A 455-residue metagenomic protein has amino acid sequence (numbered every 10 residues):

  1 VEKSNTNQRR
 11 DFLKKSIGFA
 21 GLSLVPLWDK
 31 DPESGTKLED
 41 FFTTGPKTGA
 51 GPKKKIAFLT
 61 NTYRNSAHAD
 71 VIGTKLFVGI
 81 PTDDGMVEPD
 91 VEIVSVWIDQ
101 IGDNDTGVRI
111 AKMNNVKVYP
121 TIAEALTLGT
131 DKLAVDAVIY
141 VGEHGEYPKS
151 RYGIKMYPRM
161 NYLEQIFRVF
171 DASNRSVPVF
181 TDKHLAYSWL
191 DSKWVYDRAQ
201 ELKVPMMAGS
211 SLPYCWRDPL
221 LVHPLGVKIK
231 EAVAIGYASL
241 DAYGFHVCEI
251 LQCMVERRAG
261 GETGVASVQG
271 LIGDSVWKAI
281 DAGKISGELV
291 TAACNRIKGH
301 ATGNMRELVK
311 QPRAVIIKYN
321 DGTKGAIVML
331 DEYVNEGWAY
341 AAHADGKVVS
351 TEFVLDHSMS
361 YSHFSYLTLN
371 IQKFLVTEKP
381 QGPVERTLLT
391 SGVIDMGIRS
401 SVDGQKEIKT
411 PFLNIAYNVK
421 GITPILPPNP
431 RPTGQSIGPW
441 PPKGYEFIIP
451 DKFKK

Functional and structural regions predicted by a protein language model:
V1-Q8, P32-T36: N-terminal secretory signal peptides
D11-G35: N-terminal export signals
L24-P26, K37, F41-G45, G49 (+2 more regions): C-terminal helix-rich "cap/oligomerization" subdomain common to oxidoreductases
F41-M113, A232: N-terminal Rossmann-like dinucleotide-binding module
N114-V135, V141-Y147, Y162: A structured beta-alpha segment of the ubiquitous adenosine-cofactor-binding alpha/beta core
E143-P213: Beta-strand-loop-alpha-helix segment that lines the small-molecule cofactor/substrate pocket of alpha/beta enzymes
A232-T323, L330-Y333, L389-G392: Rossmann-like dinucleotide-binding domain that binds NAD(P)(H)
I297, A301-R386, I437: NAD(P)-dinucleotide binding in Rossmann-like oxidoreductases
